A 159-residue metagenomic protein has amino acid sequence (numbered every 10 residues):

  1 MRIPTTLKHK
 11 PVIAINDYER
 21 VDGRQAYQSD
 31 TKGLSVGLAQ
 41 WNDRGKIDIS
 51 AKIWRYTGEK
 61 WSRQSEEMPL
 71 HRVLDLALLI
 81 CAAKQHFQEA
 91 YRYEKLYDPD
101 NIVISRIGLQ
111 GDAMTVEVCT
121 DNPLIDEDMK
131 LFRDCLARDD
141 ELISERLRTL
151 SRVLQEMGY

Functional and structural regions predicted by a protein language model:
M1-R44: N-terminal "first-domain core" detector
T31-E67, Q88, K95-L109: A short, structured beta-strand/loop element
Q64-H71, R138: Conserved aromatic-histidine-acidic binding/catalytic patches
H71-A82: Elongated alpha-helical scaffolds
I80-E94: Amphipathic alpha-helical interaction segments
I102-E156: Charged/polar low-complexity intrinsically disordered segments, enriched in acidic residues
